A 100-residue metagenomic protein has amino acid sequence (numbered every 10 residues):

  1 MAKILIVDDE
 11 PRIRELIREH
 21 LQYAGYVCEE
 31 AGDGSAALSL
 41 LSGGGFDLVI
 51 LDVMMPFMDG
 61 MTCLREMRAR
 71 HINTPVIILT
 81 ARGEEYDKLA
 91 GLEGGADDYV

Functional and structural regions predicted by a protein language model:
E15-Y23: Charged docking surfaces used in two-component/phosphorelay signaling
G25-G32, L40: Short hydrophobic/Thr-rich beta-strand motif most characteristic of the beta2 strand and flanking loop of CheY-like
E30, F57-M58, E85, E93: Residue-level signal for the "D+5" position in two-component response regulator receiver
D33-A36, D59-T62: Acidic catalytic/metal-coordinating carboxylates
G45-I50: Active-site beta3 strand of CheY-like receiver
V53-M55: Receiver (REC) domain active-site loop signature in two-component systems and cognate sites in sensor histidine kinases
